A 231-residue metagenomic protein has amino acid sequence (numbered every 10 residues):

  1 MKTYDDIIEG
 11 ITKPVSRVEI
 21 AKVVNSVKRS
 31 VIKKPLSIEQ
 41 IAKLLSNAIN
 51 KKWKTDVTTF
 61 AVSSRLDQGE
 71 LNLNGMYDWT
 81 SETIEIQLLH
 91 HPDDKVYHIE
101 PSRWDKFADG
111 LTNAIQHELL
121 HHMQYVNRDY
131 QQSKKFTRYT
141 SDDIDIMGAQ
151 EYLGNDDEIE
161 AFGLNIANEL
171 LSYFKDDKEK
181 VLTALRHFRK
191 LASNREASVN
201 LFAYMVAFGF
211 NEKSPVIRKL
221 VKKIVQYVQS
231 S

Functional and structural regions predicted by a protein language model:
K2-G10, K22, R29: Proteolytic processing junctions in secreted/extracellular precursors, especially proprotein convertase/trypsin-like
A21-K28, I144-S231: Long, well-structured alpha-helical subdomains associated with metal-dependent extracellular/ecto-lumenal hydrolases
R29-L36, Y97-P101, F174-E179: Charged, low-complexity interaction regions
V31-D56: Zn2+-dependent metallopeptidase catalytic core
R65-G110, H122-V126: Active-site scaffold of zinc-dependent metalloenzymes
K106, G110-L111, D156, E160: Amphipathic alpha-helical recognition patches that constitute DNA-binding helices
D109, Y125-G154: Post-HEXXH active-site segment of zinc metalloproteases
G110-E118: Short alpha-helical catalytic segment bearing the HExxH-like zincin motif of zinc-dependent metalloproteases
